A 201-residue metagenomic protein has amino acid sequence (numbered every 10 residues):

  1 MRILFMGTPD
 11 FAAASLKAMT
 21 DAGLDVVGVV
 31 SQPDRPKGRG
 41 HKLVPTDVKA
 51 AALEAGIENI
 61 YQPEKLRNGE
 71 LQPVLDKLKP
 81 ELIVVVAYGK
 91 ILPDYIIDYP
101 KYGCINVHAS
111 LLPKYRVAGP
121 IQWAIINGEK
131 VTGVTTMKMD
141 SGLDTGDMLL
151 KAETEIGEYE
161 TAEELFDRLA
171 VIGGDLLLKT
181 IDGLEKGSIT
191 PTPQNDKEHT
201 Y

Functional and structural regions predicted by a protein language model:
M1-Y201: One-carbon transfer enzymes
